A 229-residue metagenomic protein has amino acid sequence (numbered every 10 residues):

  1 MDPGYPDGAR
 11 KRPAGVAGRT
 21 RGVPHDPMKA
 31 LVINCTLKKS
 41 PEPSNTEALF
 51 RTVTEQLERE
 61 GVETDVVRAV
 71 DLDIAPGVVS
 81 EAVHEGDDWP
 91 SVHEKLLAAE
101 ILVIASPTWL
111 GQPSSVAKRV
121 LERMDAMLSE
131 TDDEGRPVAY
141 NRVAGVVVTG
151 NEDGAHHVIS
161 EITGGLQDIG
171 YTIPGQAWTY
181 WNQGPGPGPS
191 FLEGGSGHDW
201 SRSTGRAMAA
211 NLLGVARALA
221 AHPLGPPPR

Functional and structural regions predicted by a protein language model:
G4-E134, E193-R229: N-terminal beta1-alpha1-beta2 submodule of the flavodoxin-like/Rossmannoid cofactor-binding fold
D133-N182: Short, glycine-/small-residue-rich phosphate/pyrophosphate-handling segment
I169, P174-Q176, S190-H198: Conserved anion/nucleotide-ligand pocket segment
